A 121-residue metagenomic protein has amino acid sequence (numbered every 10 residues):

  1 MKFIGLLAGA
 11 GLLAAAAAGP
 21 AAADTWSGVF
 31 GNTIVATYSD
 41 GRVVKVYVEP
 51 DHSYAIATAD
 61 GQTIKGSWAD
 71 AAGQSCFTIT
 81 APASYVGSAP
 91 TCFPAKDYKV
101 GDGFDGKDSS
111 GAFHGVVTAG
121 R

Functional and structural regions predicted by a protein language model:
M1-A8: Bacterial N-terminal signal peptides that target proteins for export
G11, A17-R121: Lipid interaction determinants
